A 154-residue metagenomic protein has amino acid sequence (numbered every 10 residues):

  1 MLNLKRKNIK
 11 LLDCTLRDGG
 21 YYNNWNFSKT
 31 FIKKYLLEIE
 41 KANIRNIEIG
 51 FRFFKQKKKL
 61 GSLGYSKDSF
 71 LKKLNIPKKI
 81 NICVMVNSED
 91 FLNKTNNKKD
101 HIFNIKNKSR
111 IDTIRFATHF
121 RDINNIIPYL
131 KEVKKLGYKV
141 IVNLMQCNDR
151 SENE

Functional and structural regions predicted by a protein language model:
L2, F27, K55: N-terminal glycine-rich phosphate/pyrophosphate-binding loops that anchor nucleotide-derived ligands and cofactors
L2-N24, K78-K79, S109, K139-N143: N-terminal small/glycine-rich loop or linker at the start of catalytic domains across soluble metabolic enzymes
R6-C14, L36-F53: N-terminal glycine-rich anion-binding loops that anchor highly charged ligand groups
C14-L37, A42: N-terminal phosphate-binding or glycine-rich loops at protein starts, especially the Walker A/P-loop of NTPases
E40, N46, F51-E154: Active-site beta->alpha loop and helix N-cap motifs at the rims of alpha/beta catalytic domains
